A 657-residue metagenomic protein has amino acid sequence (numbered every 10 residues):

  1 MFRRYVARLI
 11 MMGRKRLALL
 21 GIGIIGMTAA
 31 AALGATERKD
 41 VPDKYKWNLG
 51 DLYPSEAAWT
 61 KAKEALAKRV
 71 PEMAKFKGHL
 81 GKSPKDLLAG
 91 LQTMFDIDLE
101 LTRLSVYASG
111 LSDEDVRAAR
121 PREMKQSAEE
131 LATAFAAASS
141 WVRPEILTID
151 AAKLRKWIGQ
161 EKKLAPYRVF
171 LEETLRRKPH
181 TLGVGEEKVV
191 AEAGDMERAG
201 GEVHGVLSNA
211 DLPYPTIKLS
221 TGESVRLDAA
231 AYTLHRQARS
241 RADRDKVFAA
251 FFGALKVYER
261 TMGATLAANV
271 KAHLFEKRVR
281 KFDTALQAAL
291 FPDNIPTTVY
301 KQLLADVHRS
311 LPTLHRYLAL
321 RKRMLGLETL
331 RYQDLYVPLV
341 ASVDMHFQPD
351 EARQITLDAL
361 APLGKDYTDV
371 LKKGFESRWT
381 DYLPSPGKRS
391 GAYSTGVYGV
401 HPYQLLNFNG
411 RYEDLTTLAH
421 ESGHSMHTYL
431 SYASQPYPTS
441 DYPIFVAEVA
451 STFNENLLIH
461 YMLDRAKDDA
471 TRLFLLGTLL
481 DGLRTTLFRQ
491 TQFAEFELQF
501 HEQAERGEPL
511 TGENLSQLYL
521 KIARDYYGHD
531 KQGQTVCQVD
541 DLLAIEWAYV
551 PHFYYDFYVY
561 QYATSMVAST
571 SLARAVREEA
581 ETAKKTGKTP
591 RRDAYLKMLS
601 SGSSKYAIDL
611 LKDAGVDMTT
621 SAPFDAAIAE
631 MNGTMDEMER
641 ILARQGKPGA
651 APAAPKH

Functional and structural regions predicted by a protein language model:
F2-G21: Bacterial N-terminal signal peptides that target proteins for export
I25-A32: Hydrophobic h-region of N-terminal signal peptides that target proteins for export in Gram-negative bacteria
A32-S342, A523, I641-K656: A well-structured
D40-V41, G50-P54, I146-I149, V169-T181 (+9 more regions): C-terminal, non-catalytic "cap/extension" segments appended to globular domains
T329, Q333-D334, L339-Y398, R411-Y412: Auxiliary, metal-adjacent structural segments of Zn-dependent hydrolase domains
G399-A419: Short pre-active-site segment immediately N-terminal to the catalytic Zn-binding motif
G423-Q435: Catalytic Zn2+-binding segment of zinc metalloproteases
Y442-A470, L479-D481, T485, S565: Post-HExxH zinc-binding segment in Zn-dependent metallohydrolases
